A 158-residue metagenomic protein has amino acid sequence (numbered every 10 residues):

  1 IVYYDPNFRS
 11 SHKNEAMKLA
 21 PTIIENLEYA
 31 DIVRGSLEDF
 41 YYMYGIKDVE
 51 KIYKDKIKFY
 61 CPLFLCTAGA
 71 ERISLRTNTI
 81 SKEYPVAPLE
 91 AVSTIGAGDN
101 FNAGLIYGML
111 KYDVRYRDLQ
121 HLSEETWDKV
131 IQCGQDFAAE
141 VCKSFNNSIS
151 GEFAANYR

Functional and structural regions predicted by a protein language model:
I1-K51, R72: Conserved beta-alpha-beta core of the PfkB/ribokinase-like small-molecule kinase fold
K47-R158: Conserved phosphate-binding/catalytic region of the ribokinase-like
